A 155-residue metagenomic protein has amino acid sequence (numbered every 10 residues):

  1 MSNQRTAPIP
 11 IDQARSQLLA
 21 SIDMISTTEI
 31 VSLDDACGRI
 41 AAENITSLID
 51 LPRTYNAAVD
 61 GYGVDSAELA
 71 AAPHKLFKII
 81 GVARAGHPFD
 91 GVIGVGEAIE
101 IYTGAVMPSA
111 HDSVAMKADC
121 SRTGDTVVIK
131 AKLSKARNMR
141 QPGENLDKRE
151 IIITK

Functional and structural regions predicted by a protein language model:
M1-P73: Short, low-complexity N-terminal leaders and the immediately following helix N-cap/first helix
S2-T6, D12, Y62-K155: Short, glycine/charged-enriched hinge/interface segments at domain edges or termini
